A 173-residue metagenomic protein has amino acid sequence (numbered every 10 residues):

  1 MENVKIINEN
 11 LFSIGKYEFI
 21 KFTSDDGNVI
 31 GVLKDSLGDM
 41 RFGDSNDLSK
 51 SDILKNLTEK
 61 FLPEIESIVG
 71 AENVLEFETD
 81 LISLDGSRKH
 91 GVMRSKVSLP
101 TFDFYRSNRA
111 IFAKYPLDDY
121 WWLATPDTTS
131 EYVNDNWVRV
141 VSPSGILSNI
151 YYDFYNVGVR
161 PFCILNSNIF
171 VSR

Functional and structural regions predicted by a protein language model:
M1-R173: Collagenous Gly-X-Y triple-helix signature in extracellular proteins
